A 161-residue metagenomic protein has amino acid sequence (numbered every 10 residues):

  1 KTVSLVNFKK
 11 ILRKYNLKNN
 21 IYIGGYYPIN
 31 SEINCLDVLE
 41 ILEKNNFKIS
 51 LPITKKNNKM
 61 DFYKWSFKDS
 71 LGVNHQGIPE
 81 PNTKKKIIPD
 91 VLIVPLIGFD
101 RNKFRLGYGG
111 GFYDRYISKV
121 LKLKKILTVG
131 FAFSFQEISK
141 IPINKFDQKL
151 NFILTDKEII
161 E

Functional and structural regions predicted by a protein language model:
K1-I87: N-terminal active-site beta-alpha-beta segment that forms phosphate/nucleotide-binding and substrate-recognition loops
Y26, P95, D156: Conserved residues at the C-terminal ends of beta-strands
I29-S31, I97-R101: Short glycine-rich anion-binding loops that position phosphate/pyrophosphate groups of nucleotides and phosphorylated
E40, Y108-D114: Charged helix-capping and loop-helix junction motifs
I49, G109, I153: Residue-level signal for inorganic ion chemistry
F62, P95-I97: Short, basic/glycine-rich phosphate-binding loops at helix/coil junctions that contact nucleotide phosphates
I87-L92, R101-F104, R115-E161: Surface-exposed, charge/polar-rich loops and edge strands
